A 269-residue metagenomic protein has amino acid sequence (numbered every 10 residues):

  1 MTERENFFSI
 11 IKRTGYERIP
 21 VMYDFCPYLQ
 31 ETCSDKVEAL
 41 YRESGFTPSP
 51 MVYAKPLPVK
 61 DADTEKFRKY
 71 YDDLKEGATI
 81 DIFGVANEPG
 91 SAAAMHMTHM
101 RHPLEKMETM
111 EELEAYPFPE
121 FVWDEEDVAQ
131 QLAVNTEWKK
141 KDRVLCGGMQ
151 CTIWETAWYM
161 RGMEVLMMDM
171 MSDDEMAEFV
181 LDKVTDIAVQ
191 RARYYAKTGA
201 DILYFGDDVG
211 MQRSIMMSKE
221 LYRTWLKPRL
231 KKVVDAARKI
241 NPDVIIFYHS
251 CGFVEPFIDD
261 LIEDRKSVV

Functional and structural regions predicted by a protein language model:
M1-T32, I80, P89, A115-V269: Active-site loop segments of alpha/beta catalytic cores
R13, E38, R42-A54, I82-G84 (+2 more regions): Glycine-centered secondary-structure boundary/capping sites
V21, C26, C33, V37-R42 (+2 more regions): N-terminal capping/small domains of soluble enzymes
Y28-K69: Segments that shape or occlude catalytic/ligand-binding pockets
G45-A62, L104-F118, M149-M160: An N-terminal domain-start capping segment
E65-V122, K141-V144: A contiguous, low-structure linker/loop signature
